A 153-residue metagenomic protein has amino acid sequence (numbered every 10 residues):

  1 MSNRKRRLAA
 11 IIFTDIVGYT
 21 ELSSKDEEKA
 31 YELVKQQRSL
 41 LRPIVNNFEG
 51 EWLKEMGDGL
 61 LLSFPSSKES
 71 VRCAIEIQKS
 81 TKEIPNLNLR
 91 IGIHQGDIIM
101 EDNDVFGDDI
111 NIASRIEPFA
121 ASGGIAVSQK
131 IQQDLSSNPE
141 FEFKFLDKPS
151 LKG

Functional and structural regions predicted by a protein language model:
M1-C73, S80: Catalytic NTP-binding/metal-coordinating core of nucleotidyl cyclase/transferase enzymes
S39, L61-G153: Catalytic beta-strand-to-alpha-helix segment of the class III nucleotidyl cyclase homology domain
